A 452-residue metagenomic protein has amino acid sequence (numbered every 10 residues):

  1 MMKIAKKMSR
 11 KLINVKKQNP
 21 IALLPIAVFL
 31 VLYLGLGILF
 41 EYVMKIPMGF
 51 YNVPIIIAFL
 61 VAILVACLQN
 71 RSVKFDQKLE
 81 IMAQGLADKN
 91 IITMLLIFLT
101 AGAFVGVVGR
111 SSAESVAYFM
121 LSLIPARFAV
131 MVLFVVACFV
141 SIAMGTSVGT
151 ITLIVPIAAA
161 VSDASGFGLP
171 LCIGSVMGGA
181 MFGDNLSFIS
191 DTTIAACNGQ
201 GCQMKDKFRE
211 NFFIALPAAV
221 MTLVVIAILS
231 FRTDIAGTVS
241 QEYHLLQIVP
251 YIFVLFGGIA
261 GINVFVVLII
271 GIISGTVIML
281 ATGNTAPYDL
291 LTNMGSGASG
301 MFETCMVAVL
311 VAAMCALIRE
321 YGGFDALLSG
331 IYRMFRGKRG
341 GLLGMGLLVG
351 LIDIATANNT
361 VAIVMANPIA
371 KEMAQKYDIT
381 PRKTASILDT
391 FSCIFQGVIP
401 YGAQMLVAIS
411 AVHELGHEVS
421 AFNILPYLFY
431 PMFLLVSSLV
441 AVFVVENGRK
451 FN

Functional and structural regions predicted by a protein language model:
N14-Q18, Y42-I56, Q84-K89, L121-P125 (+4 more regions): Interfacial loop-to-helix junctions that mark the boundaries of transmembrane helices in multi-pass membrane
P20-L34, G49-R71, I92-T100, M131 (+5 more regions): Hydrophobic mid-bilayer segments of alpha-helices in multi-pass membrane transport proteins, especially secondary
N52-L60, L64-Q69, K78-S112, R127 (+4 more regions): Core transmembrane alpha-helical segments of multi-pass membrane transporters/permeases
N70-D76, G102-Y118, G145-V148, T285: Transmembrane alpha-helix boundary signature
D88-M94, Y118-V136, S162-C172, Q241-V249 (+3 more regions): Membrane-interfacial loop-to-helix junctions in multi-pass transporters
M94-V105, P125-I157, Y332-E372, K376-Y377 (+1 more regions): Hydrophobic alpha-helical transmembrane segments of multi-pass integral membrane proteins, predominantly secondary
V135-S147, G178-D184, F256-I262, A312-A316 (+2 more regions): Transmembrane alpha-helix interface/packing and boundary motifs in multi-pass membrane proteins, characterized by
T192, G199-A219, K338-N452: C-terminal transmembrane helix pair
